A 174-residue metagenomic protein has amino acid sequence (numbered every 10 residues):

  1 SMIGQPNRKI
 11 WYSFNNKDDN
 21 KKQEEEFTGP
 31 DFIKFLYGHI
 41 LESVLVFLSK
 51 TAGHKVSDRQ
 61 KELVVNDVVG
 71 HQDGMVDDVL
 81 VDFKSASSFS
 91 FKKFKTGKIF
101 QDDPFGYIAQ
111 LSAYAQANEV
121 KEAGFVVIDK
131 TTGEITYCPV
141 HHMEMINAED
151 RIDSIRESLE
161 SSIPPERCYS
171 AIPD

Functional and structural regions predicted by a protein language model:
S1-L80, A86-F105: Metal-dependent nuclease catalytic cores that hydrolyze phosphodiester bonds in DNA/RNA, characterized by
F83-K84, V126: Beta-strand residues in well-ordered beta-sheet regions across diverse protein folds
Q101-D103, A113, A117-D174: Metal-dependent nuclease catalytic regions and adjoining charged, substrate-binding loops involved in nucleic-acid end
